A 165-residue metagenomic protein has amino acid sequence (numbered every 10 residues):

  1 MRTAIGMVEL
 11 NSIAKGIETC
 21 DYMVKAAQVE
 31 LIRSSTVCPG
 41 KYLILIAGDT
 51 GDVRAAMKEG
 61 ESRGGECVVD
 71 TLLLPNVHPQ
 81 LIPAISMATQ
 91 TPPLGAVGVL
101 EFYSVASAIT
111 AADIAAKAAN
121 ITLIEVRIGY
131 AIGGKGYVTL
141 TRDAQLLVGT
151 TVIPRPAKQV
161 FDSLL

Functional and structural regions predicted by a protein language model:
M1-G40, I44-A47, G51: The feature marks the first
I5-S12, I32-K41, V69-S104, I109 (+2 more regions): A structural signal for small-residue-enriched, beta-sheet-centric alpha/beta enzyme cores and oligomeric scaffold folds
T19, A56, S107-A111: Amphipathic alpha-helical interface surfaces
I46, T50-V53, E61-P75: Hydrophobic, ordered structural segments
A56-R63, Q145, T151: Short amphipathic alpha-helices in soluble, non-transmembrane regions that often serve as interface/regulatory elements
